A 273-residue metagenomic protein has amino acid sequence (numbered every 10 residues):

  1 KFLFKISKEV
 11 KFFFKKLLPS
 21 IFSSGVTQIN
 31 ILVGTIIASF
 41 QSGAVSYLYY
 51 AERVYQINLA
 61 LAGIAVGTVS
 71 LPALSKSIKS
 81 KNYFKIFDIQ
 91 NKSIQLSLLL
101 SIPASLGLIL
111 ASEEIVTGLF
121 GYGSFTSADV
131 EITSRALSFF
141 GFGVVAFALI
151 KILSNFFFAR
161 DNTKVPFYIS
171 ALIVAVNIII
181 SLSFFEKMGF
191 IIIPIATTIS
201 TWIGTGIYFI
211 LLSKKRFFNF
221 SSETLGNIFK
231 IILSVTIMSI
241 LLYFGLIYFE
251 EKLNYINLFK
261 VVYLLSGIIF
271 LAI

Functional and structural regions predicted by a protein language model:
K1, K164, A171-G206, I247-I269: Membrane-interface helix-loop junctions in multi-pass transport and translocation proteins
K1-K11, I89, I94-L110, K187 (+2 more regions): Short alpha-helical transmembrane segments in multi-pass integral membrane proteins
K1-T27, K214-F229: Interhelical loop/hinge segments that connect adjacent transmembrane helices in multipass membrane
S7-K76, F147, M238, L242: Transmembrane helical elements of multi-pass membrane transporters/channels
L48-Y55, L71, K85-S105, I169-S170: Junctions where cytoplasmic loops transition into the N-terminal start of transmembrane alpha-helices in multi-pass
G63-N82, Q90, I94, S154: Helix-loop junctions and terminal segments of transmembrane helices in multi-pass membrane transport/translocation
I109-G143, F217, K252-F259: Interfacial segments at transmembrane-helix termini and the short loops linking adjacent helices
F142-L172, S183, K187: Membrane-interface junctions at transmembrane-helix termini in multi-pass inner-membrane proteins
